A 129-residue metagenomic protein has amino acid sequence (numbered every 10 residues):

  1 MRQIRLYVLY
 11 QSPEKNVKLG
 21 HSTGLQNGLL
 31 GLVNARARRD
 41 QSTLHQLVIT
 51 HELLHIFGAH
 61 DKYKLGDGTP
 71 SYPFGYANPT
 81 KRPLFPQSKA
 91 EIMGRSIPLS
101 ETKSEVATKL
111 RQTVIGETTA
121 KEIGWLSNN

Functional and structural regions predicted by a protein language model:
M1-V48: Metzincin-family zinc-dependent endopeptidase catalytic domain
Y7, H55-F57, G94: Residue-level recognition of well-ordered secondary-structure positions
Q11-P13, K62, P98-S100: Short, solvent-exposed loop/turn segments at secondary-structure junctions
S22-G31, A35-D40, G68-N129: Metalloprotease/metallohydrolase-associated module, dominated by Zn2+-dependent proteases
L44-K62: Active-site recognition of the HExxH zinc-binding catalytic motif
K64-G66: Zinc-dependent metallopeptidase catalytic helix centered on the HExxH motif and its immediate flanking segment
